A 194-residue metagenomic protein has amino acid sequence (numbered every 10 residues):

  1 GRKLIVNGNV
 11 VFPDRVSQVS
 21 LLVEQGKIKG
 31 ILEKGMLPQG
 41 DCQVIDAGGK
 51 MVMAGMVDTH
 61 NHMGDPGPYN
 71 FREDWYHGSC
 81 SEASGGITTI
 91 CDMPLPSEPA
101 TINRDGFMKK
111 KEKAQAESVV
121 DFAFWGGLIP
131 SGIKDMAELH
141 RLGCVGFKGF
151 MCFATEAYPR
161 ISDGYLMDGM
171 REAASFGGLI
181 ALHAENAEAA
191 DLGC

Functional and structural regions predicted by a protein language model:
G1-L4, N9-A54: Histidine-rich, glycine-flanked metal-binding segment
G1-R2, Q39-C42, G48, T59 (+5 more regions): Short coil/turn connectors at secondary-structure junctions
N7-G8, P13-D14, K34, A47-G48 (+6 more regions): Fold-independent oxyanion-binding glycine-rich loops and adjacent beta-strand/coil segments at enzyme active sites
G8, L21, G26, G49 (+6 more regions): Divalent metal-coordination and catalytic microenvironments
V16, V44, M51-G67, G149-E172: Short, charged N-terminal helix-start/capping segments
A47-E117: Metal-associated gating/positioning segment near the N- to mid-region
P96-M108, E112-C194: Histidine/acidic-residue-rich, glycine-tolerant segments that coordinate divalent metal ions
